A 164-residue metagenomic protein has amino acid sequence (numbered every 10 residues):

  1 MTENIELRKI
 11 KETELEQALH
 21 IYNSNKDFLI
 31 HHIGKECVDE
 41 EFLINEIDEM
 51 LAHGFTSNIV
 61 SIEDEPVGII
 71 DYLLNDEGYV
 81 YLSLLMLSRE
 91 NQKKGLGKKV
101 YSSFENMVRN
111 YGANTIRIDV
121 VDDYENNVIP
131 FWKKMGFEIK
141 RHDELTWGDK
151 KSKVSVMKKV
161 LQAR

Functional and structural regions predicted by a protein language model:
I5, K9-E90, K98-S103, M107 (+3 more regions): Acetyl-CoA-dependent GNAT
F55, S152-M157: Short hydrophobic/aromatic beta-strand or adjacent loop that forms the aromatic wall/cage of a ligand/substrate-binding
E77-Y79, T115, S152-V154: A generic structural signal for beta-strand entry/edge sites
M86, D122-Y124: Active-site-proximal loop/turn and secondary-structure-junction residues that shape catalytic pockets, frequently
G95: Glycine-rich phosphate-binding loop
V100, Y124-V128: Conserved short alpha-helix immediately C-terminal to the canonical SAM/SAH-binding motif I of Rossmann-like
V108-V120: Conserved GNAT acetyl-CoA-binding A-motif
D119-V121, I129, K133-V154: Conserved catalytic-core motifs of GNAT/GCN5-like acyltransferases
